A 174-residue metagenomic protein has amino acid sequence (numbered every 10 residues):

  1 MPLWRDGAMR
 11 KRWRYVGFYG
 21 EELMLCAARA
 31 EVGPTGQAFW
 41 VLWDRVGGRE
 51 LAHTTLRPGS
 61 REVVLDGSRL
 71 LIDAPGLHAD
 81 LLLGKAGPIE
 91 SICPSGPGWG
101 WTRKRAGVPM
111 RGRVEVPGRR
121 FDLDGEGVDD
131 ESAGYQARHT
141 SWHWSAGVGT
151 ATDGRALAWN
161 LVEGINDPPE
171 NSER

Functional and structural regions predicted by a protein language model:
M1-R174: Structured soluble/peripheral alpha/beta segments that form catalytic or ligand/cofactor-binding pockets
